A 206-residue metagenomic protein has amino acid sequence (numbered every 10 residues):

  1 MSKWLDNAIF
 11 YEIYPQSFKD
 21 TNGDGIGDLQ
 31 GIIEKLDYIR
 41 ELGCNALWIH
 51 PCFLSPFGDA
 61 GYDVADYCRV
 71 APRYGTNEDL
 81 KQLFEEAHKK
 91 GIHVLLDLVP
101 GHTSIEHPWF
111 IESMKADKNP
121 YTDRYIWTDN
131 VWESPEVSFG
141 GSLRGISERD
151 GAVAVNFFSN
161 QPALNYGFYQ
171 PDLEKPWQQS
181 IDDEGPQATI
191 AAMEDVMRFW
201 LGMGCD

Functional and structural regions predicted by a protein language model:
S2-A191, G202: Acidic/aromatic-lined carbohydrate-recognition and catalytic surfaces of CAZymes acting on diverse glycans
V196-D206: Active-site groove signature of glycoside hydrolases
